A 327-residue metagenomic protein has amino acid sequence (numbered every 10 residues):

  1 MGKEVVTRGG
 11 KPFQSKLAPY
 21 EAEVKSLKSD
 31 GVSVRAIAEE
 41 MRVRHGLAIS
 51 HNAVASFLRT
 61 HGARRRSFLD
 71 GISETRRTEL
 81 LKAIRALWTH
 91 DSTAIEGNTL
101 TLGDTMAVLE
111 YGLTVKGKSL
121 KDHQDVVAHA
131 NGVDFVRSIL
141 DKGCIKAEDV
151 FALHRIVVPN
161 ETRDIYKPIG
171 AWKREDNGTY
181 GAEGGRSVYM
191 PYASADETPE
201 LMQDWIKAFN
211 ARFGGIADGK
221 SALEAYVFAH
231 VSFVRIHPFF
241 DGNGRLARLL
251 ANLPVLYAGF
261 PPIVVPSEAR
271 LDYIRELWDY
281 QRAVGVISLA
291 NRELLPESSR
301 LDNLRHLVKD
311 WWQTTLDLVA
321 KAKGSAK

Functional and structural regions predicted by a protein language model:
K3, R8-K11, S29, A38-N52 (+1 more regions): FIC/Doc superfamily catalytic core
Q14-V32: Short, amphipathic alpha-helical "recognition" segments used to contact nucleic acids or chromatin
